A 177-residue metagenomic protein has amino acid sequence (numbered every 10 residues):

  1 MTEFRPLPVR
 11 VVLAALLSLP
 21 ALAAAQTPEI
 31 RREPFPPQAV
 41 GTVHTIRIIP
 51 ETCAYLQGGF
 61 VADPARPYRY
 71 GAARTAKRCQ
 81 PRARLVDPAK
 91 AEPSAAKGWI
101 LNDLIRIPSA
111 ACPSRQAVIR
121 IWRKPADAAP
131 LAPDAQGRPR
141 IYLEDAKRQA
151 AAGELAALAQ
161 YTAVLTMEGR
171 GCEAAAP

Functional and structural regions predicted by a protein language model:
T2-L13: Bacterial N-terminal signal peptides that target proteins for export
P20-L22: N-terminal signal peptide c-region/cleavage motif recognized by signal peptidases
Q26-P177: Ser/Thr-rich low-complexity repeats and stalk/linker segments
